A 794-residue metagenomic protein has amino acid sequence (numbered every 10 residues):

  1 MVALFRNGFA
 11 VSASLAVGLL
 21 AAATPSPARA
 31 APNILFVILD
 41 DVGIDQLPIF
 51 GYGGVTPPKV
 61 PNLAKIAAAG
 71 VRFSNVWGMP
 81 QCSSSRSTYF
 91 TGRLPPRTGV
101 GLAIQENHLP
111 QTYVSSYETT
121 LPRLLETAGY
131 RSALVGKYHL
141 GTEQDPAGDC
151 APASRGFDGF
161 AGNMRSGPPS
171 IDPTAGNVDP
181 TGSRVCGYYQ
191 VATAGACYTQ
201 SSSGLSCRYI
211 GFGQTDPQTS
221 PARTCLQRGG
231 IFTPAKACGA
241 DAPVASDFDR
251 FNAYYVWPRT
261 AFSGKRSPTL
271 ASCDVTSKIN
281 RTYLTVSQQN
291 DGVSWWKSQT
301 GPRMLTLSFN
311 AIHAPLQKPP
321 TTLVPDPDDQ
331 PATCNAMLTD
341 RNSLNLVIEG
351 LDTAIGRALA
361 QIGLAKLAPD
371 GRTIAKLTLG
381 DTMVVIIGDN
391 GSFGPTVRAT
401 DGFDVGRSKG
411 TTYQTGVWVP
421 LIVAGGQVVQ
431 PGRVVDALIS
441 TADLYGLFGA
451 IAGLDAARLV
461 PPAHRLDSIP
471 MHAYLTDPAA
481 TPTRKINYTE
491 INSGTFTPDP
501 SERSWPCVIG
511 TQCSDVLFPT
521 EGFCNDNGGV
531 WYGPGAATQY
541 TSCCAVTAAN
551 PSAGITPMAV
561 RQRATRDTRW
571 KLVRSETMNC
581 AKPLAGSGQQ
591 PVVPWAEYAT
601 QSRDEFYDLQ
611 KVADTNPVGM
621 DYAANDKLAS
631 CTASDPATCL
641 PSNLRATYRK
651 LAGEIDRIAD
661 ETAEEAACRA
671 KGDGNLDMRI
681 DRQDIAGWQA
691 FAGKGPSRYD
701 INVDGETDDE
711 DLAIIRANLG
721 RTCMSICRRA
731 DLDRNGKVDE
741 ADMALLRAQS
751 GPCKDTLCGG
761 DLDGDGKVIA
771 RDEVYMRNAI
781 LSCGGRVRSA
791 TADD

Functional and structural regions predicted by a protein language model:
R29-V71, Y138: Active-site-proximal N-terminal segment of extracellular/periplasmic enzymes that hydrolyze or transfer
G53-R86, G92, R131-A133, R155-M164 (+2 more regions): Short, structured active-site-proximal loop/turn typified by the sulfatase FGly-forming signature C/S-X-P-X-R
P58, P146-G156, Q361-V429, I439-S440: Histidine-centered active-site microenvironments of extracellular/periplasmic hydrolases and transferases
G101-L102, H108-T119, H139-R303, F309-K318 (+7 more regions): Formylglycine-dependent
G156-G159, N163-P169, R184, S392-F403 (+4 more regions): C-terminal cap/loop subdomain of S1 sulfatases and analogous C-terminal strand-loop tails that border
S287-K297, D328-T382, G760: A long, amphipathic alpha-helix that forms part of the scaffold/cap immediately adjacent to metal-dependent active
G292-L344, F393-P395, A399-D404, V612-T615 (+2 more regions): Active-site His/acidic residue clusters
E664-D794: Cellulosome-associated attachment modules in secreted, modular CAZymes
